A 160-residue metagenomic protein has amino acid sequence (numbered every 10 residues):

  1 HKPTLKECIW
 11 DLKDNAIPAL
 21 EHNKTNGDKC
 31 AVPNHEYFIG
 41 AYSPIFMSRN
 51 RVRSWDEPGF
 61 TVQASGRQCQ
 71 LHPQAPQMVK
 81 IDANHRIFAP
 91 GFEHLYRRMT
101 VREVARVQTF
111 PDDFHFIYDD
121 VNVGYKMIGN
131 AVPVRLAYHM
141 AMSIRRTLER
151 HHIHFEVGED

Functional and structural regions predicted by a protein language model:
H1-D160: S-adenosyl-L-methionine-dependent DNA methyltransferase catalytic core
